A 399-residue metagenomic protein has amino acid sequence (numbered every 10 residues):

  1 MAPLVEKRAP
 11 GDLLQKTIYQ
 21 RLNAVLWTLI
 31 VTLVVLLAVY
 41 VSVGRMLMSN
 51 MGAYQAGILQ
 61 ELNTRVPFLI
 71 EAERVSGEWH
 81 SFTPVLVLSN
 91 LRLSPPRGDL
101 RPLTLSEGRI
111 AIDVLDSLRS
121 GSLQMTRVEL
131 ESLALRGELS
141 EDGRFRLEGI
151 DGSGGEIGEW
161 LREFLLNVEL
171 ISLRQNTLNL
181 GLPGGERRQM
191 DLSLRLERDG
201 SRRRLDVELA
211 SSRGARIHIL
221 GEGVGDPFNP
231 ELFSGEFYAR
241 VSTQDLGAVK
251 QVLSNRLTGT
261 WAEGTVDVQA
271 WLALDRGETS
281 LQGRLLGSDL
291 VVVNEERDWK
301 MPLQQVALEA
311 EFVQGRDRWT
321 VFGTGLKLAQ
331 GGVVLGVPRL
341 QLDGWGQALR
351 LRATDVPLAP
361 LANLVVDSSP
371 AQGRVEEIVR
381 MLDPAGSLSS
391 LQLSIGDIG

Functional and structural regions predicted by a protein language model:
A2-P67: N-terminal type II signal-anchor transmembrane helix that functions as the membrane-insertion/stop-transfer segment
P3-Y19, F68-L69, V85, N90-G200 (+3 more regions): Secondary-structure transition motifs
G44, L130-G137, I150-L253, W261-E263 (+6 more regions): Elongated, acidic membrane-bridging lipid-handling scaffolds and related periplasm/extracellular "bridge/tunnel" systems
N63-V87: Short extracytoplasmic
E78-H80, A111-S117, E138, R195-D199 (+5 more regions): Short beta-strand micro-motifs enriched in acidic
L86, G235-F237, L281-G283, V321 (+1 more regions): Transmembrane beta-strands of outer-membrane beta-barrel proteins
L100, G184-G200, V224-P230, L257-E263 (+2 more regions): Beta-propeller and related beta-repeat scaffolds in trafficking/envelope systems
E148-P183, R204-A210, Q269-W271, D275 (+6 more regions): Solvent-exposed beta-strand/coil patches in large extracellular/periplasmic or lumenal scaffold regions
